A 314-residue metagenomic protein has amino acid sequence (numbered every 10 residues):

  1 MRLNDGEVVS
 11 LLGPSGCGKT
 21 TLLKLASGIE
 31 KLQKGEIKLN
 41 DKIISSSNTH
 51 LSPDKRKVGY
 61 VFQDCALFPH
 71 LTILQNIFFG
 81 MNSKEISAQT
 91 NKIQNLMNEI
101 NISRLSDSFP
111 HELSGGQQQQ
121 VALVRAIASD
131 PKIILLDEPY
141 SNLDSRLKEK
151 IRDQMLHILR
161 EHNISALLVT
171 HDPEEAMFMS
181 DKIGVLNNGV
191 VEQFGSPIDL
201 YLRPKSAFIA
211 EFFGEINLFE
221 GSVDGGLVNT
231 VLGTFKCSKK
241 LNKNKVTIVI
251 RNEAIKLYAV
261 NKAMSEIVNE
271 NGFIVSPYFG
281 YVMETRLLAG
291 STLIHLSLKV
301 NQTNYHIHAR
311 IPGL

Functional and structural regions predicted by a protein language model:
V9-S10, Y60: Short beta-strand immediately N-terminal to the Walker A/P-loop
L12-P14: The feature captures the beta-strand-to-loop junction immediately N-terminal to the Walker
T20-L23, V121: ABC ATPase nucleotide-binding domain helices that frame the ATP-binding cleft
S27: Helix-to-loop junction immediately C-terminal to a conserved catalytic motif
Q33-E36, N188: Conserved coupling/switch loops of ABC nucleotide-binding domains, chiefly the family-specific signature
E36-R56: ABC ATPase NBD Q-loop/coupling interface
P53, K57-G59, Q63, L67-F208: ABC ATPase nucleotide-binding domains
L227-L314: Non-catalytic connector elements of ABC transporters
